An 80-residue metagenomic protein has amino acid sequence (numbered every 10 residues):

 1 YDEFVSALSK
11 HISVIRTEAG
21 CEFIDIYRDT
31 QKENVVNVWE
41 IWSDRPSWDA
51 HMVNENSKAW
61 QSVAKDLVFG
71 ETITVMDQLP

Functional and structural regions predicted by a protein language model:
Y1-F4: Short, surface-exposed ligand-recognition loops at beta-strand->loop->(often short) alpha-helix junctions that present
K10, V14-E22, I41-V75: An amphipathic, aromatic/His-enriched active-site/gating alpha helix that lines ligand/cofactor pockets
F23-I26, V38: A structural signal for the hydrophobic beta-strands that form the central parallel beta-sheet of Rossmann-like
Y27-Q31: Short beta-strand micro-motifs enriched in acidic
N34-V36: Residues on conserved beta-strands of the protein kinase catalytic domain
M76-P80: Short hydrophobic/aromatic patches at helix-to-coil boundaries
